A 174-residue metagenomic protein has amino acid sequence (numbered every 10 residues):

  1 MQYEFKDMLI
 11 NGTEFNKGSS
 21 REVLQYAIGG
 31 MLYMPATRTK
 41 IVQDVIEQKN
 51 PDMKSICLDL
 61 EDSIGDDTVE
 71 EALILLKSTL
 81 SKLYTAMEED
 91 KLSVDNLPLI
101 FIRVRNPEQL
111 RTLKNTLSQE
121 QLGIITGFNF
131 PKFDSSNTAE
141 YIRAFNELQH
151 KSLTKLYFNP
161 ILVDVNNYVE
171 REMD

Functional and structural regions predicted by a protein language model:
Q2-G18, E22-D174: Conserved alpha/beta-domain cores
